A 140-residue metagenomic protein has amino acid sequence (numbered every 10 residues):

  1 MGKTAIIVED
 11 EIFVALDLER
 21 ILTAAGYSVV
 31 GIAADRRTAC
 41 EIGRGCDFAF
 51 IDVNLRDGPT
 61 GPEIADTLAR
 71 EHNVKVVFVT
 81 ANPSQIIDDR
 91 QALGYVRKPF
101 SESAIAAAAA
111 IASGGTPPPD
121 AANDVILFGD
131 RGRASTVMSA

Functional and structural regions predicted by a protein language model:
E9: Conserved acidic carboxylate
I12-G31: Two-component/phosphorelay signaling modules centered on CheY-like receiver
I32-F48, R56: Acidic, metal-coordinating helix/loop segments flanking the phosphotransfer/catalytic sites of two-component signaling
I51-A69: Conserved phosphotransfer microenvironments
V79-T80: Hydrophobic/aromatic residues positioned on beta-strands within the core alpha/beta folds
K98: A Lys-centered signature of the CheY-like receiver
S101-A107: Conserved two-component signaling phosphotransfer/partner-docking surface
G115-A140: CheY-like receiver
